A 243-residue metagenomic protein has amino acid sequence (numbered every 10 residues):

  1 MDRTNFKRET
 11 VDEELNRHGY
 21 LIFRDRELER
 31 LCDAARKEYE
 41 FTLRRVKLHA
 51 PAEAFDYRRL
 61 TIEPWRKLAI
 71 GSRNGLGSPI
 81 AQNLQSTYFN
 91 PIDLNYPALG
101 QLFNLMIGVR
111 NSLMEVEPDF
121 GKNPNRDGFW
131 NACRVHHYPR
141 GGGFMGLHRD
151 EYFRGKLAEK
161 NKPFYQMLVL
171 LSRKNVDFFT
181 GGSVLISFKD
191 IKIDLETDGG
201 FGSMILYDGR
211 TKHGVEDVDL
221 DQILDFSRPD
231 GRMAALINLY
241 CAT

Functional and structural regions predicted by a protein language model:
M1-P79: N-terminal auxiliary "cap/dimerization" subdomain that precedes the catalytic jelly-roll/cupin core of mononuclear
Y20-I22, V135, L168-L170, M204-L206 (+1 more regions): Conserved hydrophobic/aromatic beta-strand scaffold that supports enzyme active sites
Y39-A50, R110-L113, G209, T243: A generic secondary-structure signal for well-formed alpha-helical elements
P64-C133, P139: Signature of the catalytic double-stranded beta-helix
V135-R140, G155-D177, N238-L239: Short, conserved beta-strand element in jelly-roll/cupin
M145-Y152: Histidine-centered catalytic micro-motifs
F153-L157, Q222-L224: Short, P/G- and charge-enriched loop/turn segments at secondary-structure junctions
P163, K174-T243: Catalytic core of Fe(II)/2-oxoglutarate
